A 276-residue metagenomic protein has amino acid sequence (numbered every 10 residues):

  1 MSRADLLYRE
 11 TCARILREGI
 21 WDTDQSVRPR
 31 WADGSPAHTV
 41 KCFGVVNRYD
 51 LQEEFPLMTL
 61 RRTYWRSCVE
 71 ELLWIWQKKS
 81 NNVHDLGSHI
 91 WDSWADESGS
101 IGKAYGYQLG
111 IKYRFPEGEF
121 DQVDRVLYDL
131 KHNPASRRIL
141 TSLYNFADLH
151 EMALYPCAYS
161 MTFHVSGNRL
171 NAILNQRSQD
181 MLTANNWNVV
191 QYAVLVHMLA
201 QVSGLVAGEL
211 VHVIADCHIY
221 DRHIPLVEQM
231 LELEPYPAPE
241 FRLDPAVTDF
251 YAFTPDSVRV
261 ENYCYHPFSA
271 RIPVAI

Functional and structural regions predicted by a protein language model:
M1-I276: Terminal, non-catalytic protein-protein interaction segments that mediate quaternary/complex assembly
